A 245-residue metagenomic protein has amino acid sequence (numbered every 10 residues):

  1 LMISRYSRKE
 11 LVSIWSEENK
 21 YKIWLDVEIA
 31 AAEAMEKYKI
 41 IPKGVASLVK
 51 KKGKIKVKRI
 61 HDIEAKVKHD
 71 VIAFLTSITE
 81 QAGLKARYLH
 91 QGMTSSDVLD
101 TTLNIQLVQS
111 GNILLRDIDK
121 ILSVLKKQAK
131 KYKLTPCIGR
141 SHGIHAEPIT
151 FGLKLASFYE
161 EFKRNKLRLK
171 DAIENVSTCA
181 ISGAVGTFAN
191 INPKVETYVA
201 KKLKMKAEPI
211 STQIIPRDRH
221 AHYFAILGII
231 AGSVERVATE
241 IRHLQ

Functional and structural regions predicted by a protein language model:
L1-S182, F188, N192-Y198, A207: A helix-coil-helix interface module used to build multimeric assemblies and to scaffold catalytic/cofactor sites
N165, Q213-Q245: Glycine-rich anion/phosphate-binding loop at the beta-strand->alpha-helix junction
Y198-I214: A short, charged helix-loop
